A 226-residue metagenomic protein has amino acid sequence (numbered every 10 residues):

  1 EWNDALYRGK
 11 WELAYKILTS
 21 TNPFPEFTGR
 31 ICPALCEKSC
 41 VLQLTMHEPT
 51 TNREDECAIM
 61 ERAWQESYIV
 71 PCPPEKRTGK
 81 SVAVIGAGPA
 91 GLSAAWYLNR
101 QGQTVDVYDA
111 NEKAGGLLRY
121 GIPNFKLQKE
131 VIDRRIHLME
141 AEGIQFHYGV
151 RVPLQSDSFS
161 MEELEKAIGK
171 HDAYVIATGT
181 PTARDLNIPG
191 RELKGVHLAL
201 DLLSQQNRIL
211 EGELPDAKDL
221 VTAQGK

Functional and structural regions predicted by a protein language model:
E1-R30, M46-K76, Q206: Ferredoxin-type iron-sulfur electron-transfer modules in oxidoreductases and energy-metabolism complexes
N3-Y7, F24, T28, C32 (+5 more regions): Catalytic cores of large soluble enzymes that bind and process phosphate-bearing ligands
E12, K16-S20, L35, T78 (+2 more regions): General secondary-structure edge motif
S20, F24, K38-L42, Y120: General structural signal for alpha-helix termini and helix-helix connectors
F27-P33, D109, H137: Short, compositionally biased low-complexity segments
P33-M46, F146, K170-A177: Hydrophobic or amphipathic alpha-helical targeting/insertion segments
E56-K226: Residues forming the flavin
